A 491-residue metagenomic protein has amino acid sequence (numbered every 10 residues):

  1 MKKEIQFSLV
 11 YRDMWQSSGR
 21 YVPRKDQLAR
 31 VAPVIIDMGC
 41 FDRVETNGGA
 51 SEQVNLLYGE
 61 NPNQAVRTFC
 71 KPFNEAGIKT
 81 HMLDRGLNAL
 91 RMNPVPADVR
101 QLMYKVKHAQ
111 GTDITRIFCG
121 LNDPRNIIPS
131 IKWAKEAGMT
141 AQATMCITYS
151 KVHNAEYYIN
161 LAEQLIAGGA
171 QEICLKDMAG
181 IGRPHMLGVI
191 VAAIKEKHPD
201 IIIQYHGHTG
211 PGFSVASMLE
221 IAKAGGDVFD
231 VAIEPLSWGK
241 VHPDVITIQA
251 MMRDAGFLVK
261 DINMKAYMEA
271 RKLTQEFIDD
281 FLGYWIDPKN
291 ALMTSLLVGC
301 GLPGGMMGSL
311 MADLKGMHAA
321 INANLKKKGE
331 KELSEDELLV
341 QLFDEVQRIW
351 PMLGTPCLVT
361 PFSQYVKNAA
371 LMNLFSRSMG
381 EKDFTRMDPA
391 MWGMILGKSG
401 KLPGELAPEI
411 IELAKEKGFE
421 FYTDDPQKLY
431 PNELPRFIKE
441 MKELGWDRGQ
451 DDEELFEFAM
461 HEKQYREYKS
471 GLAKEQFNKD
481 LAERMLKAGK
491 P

Functional and structural regions predicted by a protein language model:
M1-S18, V66-K71: N-terminal amphipathic alpha-helix/helix-capping segment at the start of soluble metabolic enzymes
M14, I117, I173, G225 (+2 more regions): Conserved, mostly hydrophobic/aromatic
W15, I36-V54, K289-P491: Terminal or standalone catalytic/regulatory effector modules within metabolic enzymes and repeat proteins
P33, D42-R43, N47-I166, G180-R183: Active-site beta->alpha loop and helix N-cap motifs at the rims of alpha/beta catalytic domains
V66-N74, I128-G138, G188-P199, R253 (+2 more regions): Surface-exposed amphipathic alpha-helices with a cationic face
I117, D177, A224-P243: Glycine-rich phosphate-binding active-site loops on the catalytic face of alpha/beta enzymes
H153-L165, P211-D227: Catalytic cores of alpha/beta
S237-I262: C-terminal helical cap(s) of enzyme catalytic domains, especially alpha/beta-barrels
